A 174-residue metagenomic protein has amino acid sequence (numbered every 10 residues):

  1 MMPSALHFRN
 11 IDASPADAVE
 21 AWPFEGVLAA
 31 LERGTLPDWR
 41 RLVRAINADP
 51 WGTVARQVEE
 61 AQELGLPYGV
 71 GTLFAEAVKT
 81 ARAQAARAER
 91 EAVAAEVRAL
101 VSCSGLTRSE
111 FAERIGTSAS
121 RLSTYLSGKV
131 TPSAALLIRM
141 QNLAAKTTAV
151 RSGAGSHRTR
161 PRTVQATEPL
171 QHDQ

Functional and structural regions predicted by a protein language model:
M1-F24, A149-Q174: Actinobacteria-biased recognition of intrinsically disordered, low-complexity terminal regions
M1-Q57: DNA-contacting interfaces and partner/effector-binding or oligomerization modules in DNA-centric proteins
R41-A83: Interaction interfaces in information-processing and related assembly proteins
A75-C103: A short, Lys/Arg-rich alpha-helix, primarily the initiator
E76-T80, P132-R151: DNA major-groove recognition helix of helix-turn-helix/homeodomain DNA-binding modules
V97, R108, A119: Helix-turn-helix DNA-binding elements, focusing on the entry/boundary residues of the two helices that contact DNA
T107-E113, L122: Short alpha-helical "recognition helix" segments of helix-turn-helix
G116-T131: Recognition helix of helix-turn-helix/homeodomain-like DNA-binding domains that insert into the DNA major groove
